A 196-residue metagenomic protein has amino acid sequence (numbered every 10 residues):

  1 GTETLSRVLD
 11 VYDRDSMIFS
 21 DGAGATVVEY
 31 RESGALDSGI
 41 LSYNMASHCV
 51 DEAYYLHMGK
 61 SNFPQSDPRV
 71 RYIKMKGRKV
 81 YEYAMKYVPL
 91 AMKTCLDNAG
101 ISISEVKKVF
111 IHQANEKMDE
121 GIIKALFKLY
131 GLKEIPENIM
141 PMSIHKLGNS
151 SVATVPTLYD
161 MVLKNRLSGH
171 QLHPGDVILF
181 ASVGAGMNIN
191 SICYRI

Functional and structural regions predicted by a protein language model:
G1-S6, A46-H48, H145-K146, S182-M187: Acidic, glycine-rich active-site loops and adjacent beta-strand->loop/helix elements that engage anionic groups
E3, A25-T26, S38, K108 (+1 more regions): Structural motif
E3, R31, A114: Anionic group-transfer/hydrolysis microenvironments
S6-L9, V50-D51, K117-D119, N188: A short beta-to-alpha transition loop/helix N-cap that caps and shapes the active-site region
V11, G59-K107, M118-E134, Y159-S168: Conserved active-site "lid/cap" helical segment
V11-K86, L90, V183, I196: Condensing-enzyme catalytic core mediating Claisen C-C bond formation in acyl metabolism
G39, S102-E105, P174: Short loop/turn motifs at secondary-structure junctions
P89, K107-I196: Claisen-condensing/thiolase-fold acyl-transfer catalytic domains that form or cleave C-C bonds in fatty acid
